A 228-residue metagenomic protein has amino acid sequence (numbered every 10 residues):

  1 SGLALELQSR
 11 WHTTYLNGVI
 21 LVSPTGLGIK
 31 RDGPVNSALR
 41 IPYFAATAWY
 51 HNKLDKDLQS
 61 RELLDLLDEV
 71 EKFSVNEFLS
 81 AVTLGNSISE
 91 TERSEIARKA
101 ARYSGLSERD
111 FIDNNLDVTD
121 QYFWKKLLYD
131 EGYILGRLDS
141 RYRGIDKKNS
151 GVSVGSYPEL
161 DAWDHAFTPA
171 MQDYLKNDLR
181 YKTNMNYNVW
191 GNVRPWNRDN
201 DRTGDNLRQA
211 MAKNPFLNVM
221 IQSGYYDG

Functional and structural regions predicted by a protein language model:
S1: Alpha/beta-hydrolase fold nucleophile elbow
A4, Q8-R102: A catalytic-pocket lid/entrance helix-loop region that shapes and gates access to the active site across common
G85-S223, G228: Alpha/beta-hydrolase fold catalytic core
